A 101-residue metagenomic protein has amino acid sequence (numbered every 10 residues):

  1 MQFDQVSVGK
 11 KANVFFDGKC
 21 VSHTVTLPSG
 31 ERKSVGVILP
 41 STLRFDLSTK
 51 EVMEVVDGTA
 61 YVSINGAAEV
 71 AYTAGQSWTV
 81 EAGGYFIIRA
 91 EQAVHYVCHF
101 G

Functional and structural regions predicted by a protein language model:
M1-E31: A short, N-terminal "cap"/entry segment at the start of jelly-roll beta-barrel domains of the cupin/DSBH fold
F16-G18, I38, F45-L47, A71 (+1 more regions): Short solvent-exposed loop/turn micro-motifs enriched in small/polar/acidic residues
V21, V25, G36-F45, V62-I64: Compact, glycine-rich, soluble single-domain proteins
K33-S34, R44, Y61, I87 (+1 more regions): General beta-strand recognition
S41-R44, T49, G84, G101: A structural signal for the main folded, soluble domain(s) of proteins
S48-V62: Short, conserved beta-strand element in jelly-roll/cupin
N65-F86: Short acidic-glycine-tyrosine-enriched beta hairpin
E81-G101: Ligand-binding loop in jelly-roll beta-barrel domains
